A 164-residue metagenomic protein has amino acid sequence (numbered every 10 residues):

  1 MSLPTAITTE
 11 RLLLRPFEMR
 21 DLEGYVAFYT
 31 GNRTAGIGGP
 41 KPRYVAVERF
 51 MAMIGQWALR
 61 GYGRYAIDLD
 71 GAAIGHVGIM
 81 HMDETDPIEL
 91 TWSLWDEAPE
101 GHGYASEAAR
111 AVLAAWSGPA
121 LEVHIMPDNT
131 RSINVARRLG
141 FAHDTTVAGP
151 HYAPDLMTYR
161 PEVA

Functional and structural regions predicted by a protein language model:
M1-G39, M51, G55, R64-A164: Acyl-donor (CoA/ACP) binding surface of acyl/acetyltransferases
R43-A46: Short amphipathic alpha-helix in the helical subdomain of ABC transporter nucleotide-binding domains
R60-G61: Short, small/polar residue-rich loop motifs at catalytic or cofactor-binding pockets
